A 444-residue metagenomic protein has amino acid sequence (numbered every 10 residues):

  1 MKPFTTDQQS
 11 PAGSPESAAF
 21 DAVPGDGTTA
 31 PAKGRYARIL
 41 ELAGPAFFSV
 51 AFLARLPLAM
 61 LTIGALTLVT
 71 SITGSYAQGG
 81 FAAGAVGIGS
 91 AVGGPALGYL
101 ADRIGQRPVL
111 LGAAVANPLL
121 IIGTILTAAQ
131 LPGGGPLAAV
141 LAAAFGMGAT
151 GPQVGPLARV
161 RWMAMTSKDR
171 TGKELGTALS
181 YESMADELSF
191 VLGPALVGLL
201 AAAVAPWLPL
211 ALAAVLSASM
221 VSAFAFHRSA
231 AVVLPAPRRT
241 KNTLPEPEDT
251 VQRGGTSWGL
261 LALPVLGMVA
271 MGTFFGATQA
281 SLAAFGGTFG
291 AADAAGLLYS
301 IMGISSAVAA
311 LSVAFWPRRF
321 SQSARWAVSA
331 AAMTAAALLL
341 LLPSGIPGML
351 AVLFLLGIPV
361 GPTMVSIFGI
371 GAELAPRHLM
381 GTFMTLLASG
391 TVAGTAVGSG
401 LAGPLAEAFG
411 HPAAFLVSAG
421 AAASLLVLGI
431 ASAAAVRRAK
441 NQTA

Functional and structural regions predicted by a protein language model:
G25-A91, V251, G255-S300: Helix-loop boundary and gating motifs at the non-cytosolic
A65, P152-K168, L282, P362-A375: Intracellular juxtamembrane helix-capping segments at the cytosolic ends of symmetry-related transmembrane helices
Y76-A77, D169-S183, A292-D293, R377-L387: Loop-to-transmembrane helix entry/capping segments in MFS-fold secondary transporters and related SLC/MFSD carriers
G93-Q106, A201, V308-S323, A406: Helix-to-loop junctions at the C-terminal end of transmembrane segments in multipass secondary transporters
V115-G135, A225, A332-S344: C-terminal ends and interior cores of transmembrane alpha-helices in multi-pass membrane transporters/permeases
A143-L188: Cytoplasmic helix-loop-helix junction between adjacent transmembrane helices in 12-TM secondary transporters
A324-I367: C-terminal transmembrane helical hairpin of 12-TM major facilitator-type secondary transporters
H378-F409: A late C-terminal transmembrane helix in Major Facilitator Superfamily
